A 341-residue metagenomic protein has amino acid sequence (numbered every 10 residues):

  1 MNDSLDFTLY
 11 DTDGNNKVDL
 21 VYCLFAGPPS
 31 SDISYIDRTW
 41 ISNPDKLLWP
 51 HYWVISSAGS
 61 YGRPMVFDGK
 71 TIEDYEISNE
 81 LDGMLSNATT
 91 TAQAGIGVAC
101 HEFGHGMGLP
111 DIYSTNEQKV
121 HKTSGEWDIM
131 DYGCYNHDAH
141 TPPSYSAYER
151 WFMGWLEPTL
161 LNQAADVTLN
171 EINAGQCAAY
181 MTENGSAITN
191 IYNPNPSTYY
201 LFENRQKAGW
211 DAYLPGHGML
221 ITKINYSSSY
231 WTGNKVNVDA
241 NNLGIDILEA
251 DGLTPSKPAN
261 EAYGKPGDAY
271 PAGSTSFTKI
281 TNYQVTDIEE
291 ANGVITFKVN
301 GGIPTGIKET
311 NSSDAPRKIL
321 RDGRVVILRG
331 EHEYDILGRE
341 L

Functional and structural regions predicted by a protein language model:
D3-L20: Acidic, glycine-anchored loop motifs typical of Ca2+
L20-L214, N225-S227: Extracellular hydrolytic enzyme modules, especially secreted metalloproteases of the metzincin/thermolysin-like class
A92-Q93, I327-R329: Short, small/polar residue-rich loop motifs at catalytic or cofactor-binding pockets
V98-H101, R317-K318, H332: A residue-level detector for well-ordered beta-strand positions
A174-I303: Extracellular low-complexity, Gly/Ser/Thr-rich intrinsically disordered linkers and protease-sensitive activation/hinge
V299-V326, E340: Residue-level detector of functionally pivotal "anchor" positions at catalytic/ligand-binding pockets or at interdomain
Y334-R339: Short, glycine-anchored, charge-dense loop/turn motifs used at functional sites
